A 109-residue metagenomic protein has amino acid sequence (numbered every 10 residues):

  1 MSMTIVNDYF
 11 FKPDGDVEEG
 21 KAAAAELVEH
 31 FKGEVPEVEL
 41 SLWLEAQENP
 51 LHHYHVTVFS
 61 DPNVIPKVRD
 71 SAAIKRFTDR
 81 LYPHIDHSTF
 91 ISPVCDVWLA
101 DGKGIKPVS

Functional and structural regions predicted by a protein language model:
M1-D70, K75, D86-S109: Short S/T/G/P-rich N-terminal loop/turn motif that feeds into the first structured element of a domain
P83: Conserved short loop/helix modules at catalytic or binding sites in compact beta-alpha or helix-hairpin-helix contexts
